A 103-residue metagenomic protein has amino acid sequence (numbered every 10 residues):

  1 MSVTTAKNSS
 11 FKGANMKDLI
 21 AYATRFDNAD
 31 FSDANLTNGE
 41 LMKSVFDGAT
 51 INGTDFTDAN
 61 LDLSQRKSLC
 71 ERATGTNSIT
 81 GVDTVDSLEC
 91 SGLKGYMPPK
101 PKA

Functional and structural regions predicted by a protein language model:
M1-A103: Tandem repeat scaffolds
